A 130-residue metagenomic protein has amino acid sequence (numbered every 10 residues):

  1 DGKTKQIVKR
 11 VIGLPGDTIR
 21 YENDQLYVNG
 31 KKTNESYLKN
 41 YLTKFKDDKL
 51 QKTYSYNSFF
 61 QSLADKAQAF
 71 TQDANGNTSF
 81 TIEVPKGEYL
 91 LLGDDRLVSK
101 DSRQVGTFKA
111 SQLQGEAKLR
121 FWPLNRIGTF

Functional and structural regions predicted by a protein language model:
D1-F130: Soluble "head" domains of membrane/secretory-pathway proteins
